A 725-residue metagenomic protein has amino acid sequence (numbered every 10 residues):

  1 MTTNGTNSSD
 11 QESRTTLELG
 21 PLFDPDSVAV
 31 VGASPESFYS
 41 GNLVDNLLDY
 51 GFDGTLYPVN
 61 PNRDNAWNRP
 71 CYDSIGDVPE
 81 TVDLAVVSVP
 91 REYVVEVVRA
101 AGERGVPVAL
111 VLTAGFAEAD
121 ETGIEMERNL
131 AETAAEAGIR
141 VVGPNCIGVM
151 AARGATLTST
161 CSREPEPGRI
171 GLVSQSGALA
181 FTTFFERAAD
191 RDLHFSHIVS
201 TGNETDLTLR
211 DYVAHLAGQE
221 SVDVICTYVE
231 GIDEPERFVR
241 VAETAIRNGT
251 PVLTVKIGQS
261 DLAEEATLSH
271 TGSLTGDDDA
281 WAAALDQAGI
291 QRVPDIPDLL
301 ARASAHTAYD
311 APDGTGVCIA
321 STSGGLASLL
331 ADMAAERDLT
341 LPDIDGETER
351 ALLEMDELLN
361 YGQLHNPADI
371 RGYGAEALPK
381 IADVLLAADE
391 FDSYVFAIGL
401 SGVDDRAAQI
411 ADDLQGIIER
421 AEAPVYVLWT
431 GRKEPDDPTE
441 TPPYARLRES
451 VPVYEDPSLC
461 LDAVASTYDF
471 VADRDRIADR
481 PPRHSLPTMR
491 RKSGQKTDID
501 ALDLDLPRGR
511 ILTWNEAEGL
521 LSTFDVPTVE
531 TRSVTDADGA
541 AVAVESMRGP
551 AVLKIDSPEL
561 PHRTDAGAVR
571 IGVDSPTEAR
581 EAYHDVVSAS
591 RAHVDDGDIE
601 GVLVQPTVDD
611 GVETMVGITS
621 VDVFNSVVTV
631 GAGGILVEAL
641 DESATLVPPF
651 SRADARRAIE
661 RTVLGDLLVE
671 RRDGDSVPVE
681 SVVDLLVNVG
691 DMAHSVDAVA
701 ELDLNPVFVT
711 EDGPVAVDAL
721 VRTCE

Functional and structural regions predicted by a protein language model:
T2-E725: Catalytic-core regions of core metabolic enzymes, especially those transforming organic acids/acyl-group intermediates
